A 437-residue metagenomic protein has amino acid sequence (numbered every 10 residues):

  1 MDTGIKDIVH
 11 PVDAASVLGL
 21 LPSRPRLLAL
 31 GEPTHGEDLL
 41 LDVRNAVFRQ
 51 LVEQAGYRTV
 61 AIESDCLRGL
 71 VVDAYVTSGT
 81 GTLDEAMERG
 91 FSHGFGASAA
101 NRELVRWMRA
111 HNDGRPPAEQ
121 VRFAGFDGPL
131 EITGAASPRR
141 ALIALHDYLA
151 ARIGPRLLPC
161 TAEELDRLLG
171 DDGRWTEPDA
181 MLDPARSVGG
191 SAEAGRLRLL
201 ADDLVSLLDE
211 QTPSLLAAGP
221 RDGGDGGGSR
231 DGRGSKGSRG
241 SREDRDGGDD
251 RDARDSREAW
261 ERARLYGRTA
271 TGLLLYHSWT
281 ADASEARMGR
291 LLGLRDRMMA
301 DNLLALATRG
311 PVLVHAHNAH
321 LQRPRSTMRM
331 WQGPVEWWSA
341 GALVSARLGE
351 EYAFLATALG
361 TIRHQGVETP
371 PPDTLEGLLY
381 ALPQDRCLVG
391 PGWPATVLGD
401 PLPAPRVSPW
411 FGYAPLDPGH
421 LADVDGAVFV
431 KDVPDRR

Functional and structural regions predicted by a protein language model:
M1-R437: Structured catalytic-domain cores with a bias toward divalent-metal coordination
